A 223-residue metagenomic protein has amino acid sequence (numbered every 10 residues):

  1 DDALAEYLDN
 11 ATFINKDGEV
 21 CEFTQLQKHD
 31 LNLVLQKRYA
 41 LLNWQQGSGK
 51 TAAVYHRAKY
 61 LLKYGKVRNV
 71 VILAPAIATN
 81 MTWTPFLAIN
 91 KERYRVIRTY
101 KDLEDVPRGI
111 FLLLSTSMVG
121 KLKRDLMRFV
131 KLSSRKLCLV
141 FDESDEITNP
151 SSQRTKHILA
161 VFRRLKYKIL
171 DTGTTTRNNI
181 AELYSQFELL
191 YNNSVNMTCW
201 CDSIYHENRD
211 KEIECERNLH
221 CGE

Functional and structural regions predicted by a protein language model:
D2-N43: Conserved pre-motif I regulatory segment
K37-R57: Walker A/P-loop
T51-H56, K66-I89, R177-E182: Conserved Walker A/P-loop ATP-binding site and its immediately adjacent core in helicase/helicase-like ATPase domains
R68-N69, R108, C138, K156-E223: Conserved P-loop NTPase motor "coupling/switch" region that bridges the ATPase
I77-D102, L190-S194: Conserved helix-turn-beta segment of the N-terminal RecA-like "Helicase ATP-binding" lobe in SF1/SF2 helicases
D102-L112: Conserved motor-coupling elements within RecA-like helicase/translocase cores
L114-C138, E146-R163: Conserved RecA-like ASCE ATPase "motif II neighborhood" in helicase/translocase motors
